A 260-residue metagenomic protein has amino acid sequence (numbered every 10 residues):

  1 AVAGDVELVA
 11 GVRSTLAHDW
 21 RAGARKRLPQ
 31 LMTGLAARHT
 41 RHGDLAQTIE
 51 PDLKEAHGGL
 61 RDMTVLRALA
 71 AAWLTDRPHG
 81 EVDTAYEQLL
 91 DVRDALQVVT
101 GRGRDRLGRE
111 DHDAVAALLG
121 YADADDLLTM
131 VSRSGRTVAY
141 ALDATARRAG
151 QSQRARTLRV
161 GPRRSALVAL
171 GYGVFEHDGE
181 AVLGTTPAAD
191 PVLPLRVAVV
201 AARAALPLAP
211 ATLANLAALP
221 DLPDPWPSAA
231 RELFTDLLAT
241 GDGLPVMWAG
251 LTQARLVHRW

Functional and structural regions predicted by a protein language model:
A1-W260: A nucleotide- and high-energy phosphate-metabolite-utilizing enzyme signature
